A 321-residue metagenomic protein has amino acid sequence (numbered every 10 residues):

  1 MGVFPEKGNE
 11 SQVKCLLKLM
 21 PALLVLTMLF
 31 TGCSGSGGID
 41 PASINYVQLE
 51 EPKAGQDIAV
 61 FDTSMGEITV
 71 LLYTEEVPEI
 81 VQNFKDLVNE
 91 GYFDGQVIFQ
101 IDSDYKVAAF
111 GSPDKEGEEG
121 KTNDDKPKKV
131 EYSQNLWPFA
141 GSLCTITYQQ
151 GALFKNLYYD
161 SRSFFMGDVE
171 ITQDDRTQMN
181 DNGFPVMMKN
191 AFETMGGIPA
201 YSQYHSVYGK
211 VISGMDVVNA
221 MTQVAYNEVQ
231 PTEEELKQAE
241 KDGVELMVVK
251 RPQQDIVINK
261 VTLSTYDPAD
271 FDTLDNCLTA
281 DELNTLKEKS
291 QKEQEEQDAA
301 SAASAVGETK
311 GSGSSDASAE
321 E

Functional and structural regions predicted by a protein language model:
P5-E6, G32: Generic detector of N-terminal low-structure segments
E6-M20: Bacterial N-terminal signal peptides that target proteins for export
M20-L23, K310-S312: Short linear motifs in low-complexity, proline-biased tails and propeptides
L24-G32: Hydrophobic core
G32-E321: Cyclophilin-like peptidyl-prolyl cis-trans isomerases
